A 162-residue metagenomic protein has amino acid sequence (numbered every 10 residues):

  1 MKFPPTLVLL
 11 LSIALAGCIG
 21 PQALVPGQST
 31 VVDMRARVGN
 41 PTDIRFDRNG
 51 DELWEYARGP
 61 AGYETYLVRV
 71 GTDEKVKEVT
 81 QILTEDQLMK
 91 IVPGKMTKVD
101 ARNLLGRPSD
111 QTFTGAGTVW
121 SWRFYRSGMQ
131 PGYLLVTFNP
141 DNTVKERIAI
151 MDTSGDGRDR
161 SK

Functional and structural regions predicted by a protein language model:
M1-V8: Bacterial N-terminal signal peptides that target proteins for export
A14-G17: C-terminal motif of bacterial Sec signal peptides marking the signal peptidase cleavage site
I19-K162: Residues within mature, well-folded domains
